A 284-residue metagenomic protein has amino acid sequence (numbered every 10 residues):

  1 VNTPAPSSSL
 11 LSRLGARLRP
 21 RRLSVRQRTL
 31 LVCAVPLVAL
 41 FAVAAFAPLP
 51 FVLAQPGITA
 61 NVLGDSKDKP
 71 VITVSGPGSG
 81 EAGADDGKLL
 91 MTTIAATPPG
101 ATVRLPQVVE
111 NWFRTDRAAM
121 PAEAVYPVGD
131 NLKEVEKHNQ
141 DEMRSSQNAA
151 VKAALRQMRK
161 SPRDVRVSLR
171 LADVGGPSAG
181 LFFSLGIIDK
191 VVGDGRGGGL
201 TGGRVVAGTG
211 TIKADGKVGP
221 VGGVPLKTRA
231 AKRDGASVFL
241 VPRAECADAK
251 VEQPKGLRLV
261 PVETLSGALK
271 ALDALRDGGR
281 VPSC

Functional and structural regions predicted by a protein language model:
N2-C284: Peripheral, non-AAA+ core regions of ATP-driven protein-machinery
